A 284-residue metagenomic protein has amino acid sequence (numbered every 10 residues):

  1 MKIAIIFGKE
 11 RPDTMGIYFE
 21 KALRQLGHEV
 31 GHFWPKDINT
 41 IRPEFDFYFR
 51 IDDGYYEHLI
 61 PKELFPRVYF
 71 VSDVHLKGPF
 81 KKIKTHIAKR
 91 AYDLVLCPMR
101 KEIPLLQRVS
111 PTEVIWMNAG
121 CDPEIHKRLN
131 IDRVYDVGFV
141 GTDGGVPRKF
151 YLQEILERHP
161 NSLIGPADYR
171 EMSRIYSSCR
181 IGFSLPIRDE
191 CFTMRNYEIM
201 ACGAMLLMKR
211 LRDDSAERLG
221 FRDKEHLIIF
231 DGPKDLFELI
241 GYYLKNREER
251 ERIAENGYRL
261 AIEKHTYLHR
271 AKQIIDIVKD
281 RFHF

Functional and structural regions predicted by a protein language model:
M1-L219, D223, I229, L268 (+2 more regions): Nucleotide-sugar donor-binding catalytic core of glycosyltransferases
I164, R188, E225, N246 (+2 more regions): Generic anion/oxyanion-binding catalytic loop in active/binding sites
E225-P233, Y242-R247: Conserved acidic donor-binding segment of nucleotide-sugar-dependent glycosyltransferases
P233-L236, G257: Catalytic phosphate/metal-binding cores of nucleic-acid and nucleotide-processing enzymes, i.e., regions that mediate
L239: Short amphipathic alpha-helices within nucleic acid-binding modules
K245-V278: A charged, aromatic-enriched C-terminal amphipathic alpha-helix characteristic of glycosyltransferases across folds
